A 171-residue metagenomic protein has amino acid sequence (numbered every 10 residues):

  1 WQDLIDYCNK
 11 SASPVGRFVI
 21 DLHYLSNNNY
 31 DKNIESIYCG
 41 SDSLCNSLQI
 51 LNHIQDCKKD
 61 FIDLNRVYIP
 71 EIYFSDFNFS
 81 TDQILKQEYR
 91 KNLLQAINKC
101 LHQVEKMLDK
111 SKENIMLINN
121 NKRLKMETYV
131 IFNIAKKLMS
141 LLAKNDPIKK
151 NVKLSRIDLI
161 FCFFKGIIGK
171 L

Functional and structural regions predicted by a protein language model:
W1-S47, K59-L171: Catalytic cores of Mg2+-dependent Asp-rich isoprenoid enzymes
I50: Active-site palm subdomain of RNA-directed nucleic acid polymerases
H53: Divalent-cation
